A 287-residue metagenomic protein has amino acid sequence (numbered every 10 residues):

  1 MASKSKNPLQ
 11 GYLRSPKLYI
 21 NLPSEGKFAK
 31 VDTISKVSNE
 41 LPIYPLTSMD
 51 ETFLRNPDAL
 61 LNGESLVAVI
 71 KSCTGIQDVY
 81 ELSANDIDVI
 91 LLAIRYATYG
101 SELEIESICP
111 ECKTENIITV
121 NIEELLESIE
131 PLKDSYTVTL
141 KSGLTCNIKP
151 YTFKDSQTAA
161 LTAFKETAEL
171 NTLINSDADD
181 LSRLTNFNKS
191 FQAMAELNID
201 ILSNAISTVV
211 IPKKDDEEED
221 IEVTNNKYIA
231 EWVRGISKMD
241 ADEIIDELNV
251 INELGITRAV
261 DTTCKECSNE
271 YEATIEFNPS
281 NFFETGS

Functional and structural regions predicted by a protein language model:
M1-S287: Long C-terminal interaction/binding lobes of large macromolecular proteins
